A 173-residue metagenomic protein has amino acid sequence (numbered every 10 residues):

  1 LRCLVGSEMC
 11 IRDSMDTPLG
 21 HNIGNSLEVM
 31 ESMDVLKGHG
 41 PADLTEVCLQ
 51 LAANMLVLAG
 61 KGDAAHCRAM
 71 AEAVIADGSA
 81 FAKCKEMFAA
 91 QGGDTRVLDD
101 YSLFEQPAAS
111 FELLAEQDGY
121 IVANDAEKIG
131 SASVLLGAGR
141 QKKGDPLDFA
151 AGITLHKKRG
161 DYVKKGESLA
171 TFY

Functional and structural regions predicted by a protein language model:
L1-G6, C10: Single conserved hydrophobic/aromatic residue that forms the stacking wall/gate of nucleotide- or nucleobase-binding
E8, D16-T17: Conserved phosphate-handling catalytic cores of large alpha/beta enzymes
I11-R12, L169: Glycine- and acidic-rich phosphate- and metal-coordinating loops
P18-F149, L155-K157, D161: A glycine- and small/hydrophobic-rich beta-loop-beta segment that serves as a flexible "lid/hinge" or phosphate-binding
R159-T171: Short, well-structured beta-strand-loop connectors
